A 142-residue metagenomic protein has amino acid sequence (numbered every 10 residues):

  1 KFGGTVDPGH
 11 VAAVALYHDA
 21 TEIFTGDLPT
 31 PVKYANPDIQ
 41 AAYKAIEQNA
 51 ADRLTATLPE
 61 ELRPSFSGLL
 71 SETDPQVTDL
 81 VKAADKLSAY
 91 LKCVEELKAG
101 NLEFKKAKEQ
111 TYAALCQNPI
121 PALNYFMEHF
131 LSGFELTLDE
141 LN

Functional and structural regions predicted by a protein language model:
K1-N142: Alpha-helical, largely C-terminal catalytic domains that coordinate divalent metal ions via clustered Asp/Glu/His
